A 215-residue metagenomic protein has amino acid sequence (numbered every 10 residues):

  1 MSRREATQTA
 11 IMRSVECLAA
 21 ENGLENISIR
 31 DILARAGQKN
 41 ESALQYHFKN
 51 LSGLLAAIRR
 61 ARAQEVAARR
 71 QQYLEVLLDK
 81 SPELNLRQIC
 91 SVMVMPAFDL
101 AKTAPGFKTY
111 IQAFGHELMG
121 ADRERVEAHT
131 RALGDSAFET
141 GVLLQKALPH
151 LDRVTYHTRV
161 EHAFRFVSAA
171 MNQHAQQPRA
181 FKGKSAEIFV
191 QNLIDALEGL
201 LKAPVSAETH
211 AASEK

Functional and structural regions predicted by a protein language model:
M1-G23, D31, G53: Basic, helix-initiating cap at the start of DNA-binding domains
Q8-R13, F48-Q71, E75: An amphipathic alpha-helix adjacent to DNA-recognition modules
L18, E25-G53, A57: Helix-turn-helix
I58, N85, I89, M93 (+5 more regions): Residue-level detector of well-ordered alpha-helical segments, enriched for hydrophobic/aromatic packing positions
Q71-K108: Hydrophobic alpha-helical connector segments
Q88, G106-I111, L118-L148, T158: Amphipathic alpha-helical packing segments from all-alpha helical-bundle domains
M93, A97, I111-L118, A163-V167 (+1 more regions): Short alpha-helical scaffolding segments that buttress acidic/His motifs in well-ordered protein cores
G134-K215: C-terminal peripheral helix-coil segments that are non-catalytic and often amphipathic
